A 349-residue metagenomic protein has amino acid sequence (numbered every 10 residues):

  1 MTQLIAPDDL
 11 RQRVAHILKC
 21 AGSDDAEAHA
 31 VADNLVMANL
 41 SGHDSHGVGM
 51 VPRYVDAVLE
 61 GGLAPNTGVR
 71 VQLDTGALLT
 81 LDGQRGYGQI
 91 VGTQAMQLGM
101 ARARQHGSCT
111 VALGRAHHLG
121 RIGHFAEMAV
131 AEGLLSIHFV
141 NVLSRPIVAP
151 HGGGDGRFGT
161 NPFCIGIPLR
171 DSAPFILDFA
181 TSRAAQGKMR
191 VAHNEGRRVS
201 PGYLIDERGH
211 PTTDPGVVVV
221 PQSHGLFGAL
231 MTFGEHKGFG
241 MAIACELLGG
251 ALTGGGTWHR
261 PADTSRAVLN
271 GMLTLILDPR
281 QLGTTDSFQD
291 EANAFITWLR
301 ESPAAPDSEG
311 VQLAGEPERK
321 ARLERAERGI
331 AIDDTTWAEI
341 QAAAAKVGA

Functional and structural regions predicted by a protein language model:
Q3-P7, S23-G49, L63-D74, R266-L269 (+1 more regions): N-terminal glycine-rich anion-binding loops that anchor highly charged ligand groups
L4-I5, L10, C20, L252 (+1 more regions): Catalytic-core signal marking the mid-to-C-terminal active-site face
H46-M100: Active-site cofactor/substrate anionic-group-binding motifs, chiefly glycine- and Lys/Arg-rich phosphate-binding loops
L78-R170: A generic, well-ordered mixed alpha/beta core segment in the N-terminal half of proteins
I147-V219: Phosphate/diphosphate-binding glycine-rich loops and adjacent basic-rich segments that engage nucleotide
D155-F158, P168, A180, G240-G256 (+1 more regions): N-terminal nucleophile
R198-R260: Secondary-shell segments that build the walls of catalytic and ion/ligand-binding clefts
